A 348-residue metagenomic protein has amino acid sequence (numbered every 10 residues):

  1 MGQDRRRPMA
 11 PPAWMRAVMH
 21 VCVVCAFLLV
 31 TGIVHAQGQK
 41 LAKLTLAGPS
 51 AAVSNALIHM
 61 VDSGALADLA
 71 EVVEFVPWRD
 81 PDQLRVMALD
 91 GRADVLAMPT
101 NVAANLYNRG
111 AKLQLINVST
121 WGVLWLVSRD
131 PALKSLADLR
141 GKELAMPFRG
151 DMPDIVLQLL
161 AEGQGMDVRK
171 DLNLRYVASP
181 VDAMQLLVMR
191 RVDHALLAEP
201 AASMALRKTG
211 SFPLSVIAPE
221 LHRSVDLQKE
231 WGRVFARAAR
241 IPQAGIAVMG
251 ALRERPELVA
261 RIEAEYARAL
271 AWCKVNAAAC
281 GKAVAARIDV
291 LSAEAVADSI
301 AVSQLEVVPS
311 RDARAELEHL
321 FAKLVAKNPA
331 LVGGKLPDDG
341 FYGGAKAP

Functional and structural regions predicted by a protein language model:
M1-M15: N-terminal secretory signal peptides that target proteins for export/translocation
V18-T31: Bacterial N-terminal signal peptides
G32-A36: Sec/Tat signal peptide C-region and signal peptidase I cleavage site
Q37-V177, D193, E199, V216-S224: Short, glycine-/small- and polar/acidic-enriched structural segments that line small-molecule recognition paths
D62, L89, N108, E162-M166 (+7 more regions): Sec-exported extracytoplasmic/periplasmic mature domains
N101-V102, V181-A283: Pocket-lining segment of extracytoplasmic ligand-binding domains
A251-K327: Secondary-structure end/capping motifs
E318-P348: Conserved C-terminal helix/tail region of periplasmic/extracytoplasmic solute-binding proteins
